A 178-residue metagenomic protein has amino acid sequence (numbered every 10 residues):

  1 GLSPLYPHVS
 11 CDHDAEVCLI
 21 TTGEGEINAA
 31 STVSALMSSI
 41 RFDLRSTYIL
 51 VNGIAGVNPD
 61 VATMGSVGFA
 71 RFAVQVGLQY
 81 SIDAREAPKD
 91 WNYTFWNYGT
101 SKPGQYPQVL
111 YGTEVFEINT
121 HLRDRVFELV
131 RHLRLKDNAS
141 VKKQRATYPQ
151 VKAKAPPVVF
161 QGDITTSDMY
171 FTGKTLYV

Functional and structural regions predicted by a protein language model:
G1-V178: Accessory terminal and edge-of-domain segments that mediate assembly/interaction and cofactor placement around
